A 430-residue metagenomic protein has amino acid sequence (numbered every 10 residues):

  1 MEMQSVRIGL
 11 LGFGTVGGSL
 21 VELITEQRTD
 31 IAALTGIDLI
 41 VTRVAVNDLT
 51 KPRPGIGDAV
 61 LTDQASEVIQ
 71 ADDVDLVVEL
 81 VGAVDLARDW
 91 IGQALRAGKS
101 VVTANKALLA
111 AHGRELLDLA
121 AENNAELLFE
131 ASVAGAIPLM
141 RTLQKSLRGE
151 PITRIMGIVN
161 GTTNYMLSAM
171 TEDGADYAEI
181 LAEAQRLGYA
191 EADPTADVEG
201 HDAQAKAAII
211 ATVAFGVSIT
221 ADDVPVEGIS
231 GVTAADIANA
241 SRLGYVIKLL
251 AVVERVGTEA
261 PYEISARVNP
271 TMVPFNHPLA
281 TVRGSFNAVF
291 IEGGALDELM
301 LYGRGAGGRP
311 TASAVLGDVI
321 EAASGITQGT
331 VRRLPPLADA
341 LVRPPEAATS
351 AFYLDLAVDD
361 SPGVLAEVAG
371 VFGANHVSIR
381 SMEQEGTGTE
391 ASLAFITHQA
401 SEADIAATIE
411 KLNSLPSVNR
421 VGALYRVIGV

Functional and structural regions predicted by a protein language model:
M1-A97: N-terminal glycine-/serine-/threonine-rich beta1-alpha1-beta2 phosphate-ribose binding loop of Rossmann-like
E2, N276-A351: ATP-dependent carboxylate/acyl-activation modules
L61-D63, Q70, V78-E79, V102-A104 (+4 more regions): General beta-strand structural signal in soluble alpha/beta enzymes
L86-Q93, A97, K106-Q144: Rossmann-fold NAD(P)-binding glycine/threonine-rich loop
V101-V102, I379: A short hydrophobic/small-residue beta-strand
A121-D202, I209: Rossmann-like NAD(P)H-binding beta-loop-alpha module
E179-T281, F286-A288: Substrate-binding/catalytic subdomain of NAD(P)-dependent oxidoreductase enzymes
A314, V319-V430: A conserved regulatory-domain signal marking ACT and ACT-like small-molecule sensing domains and adjacent regulatory
